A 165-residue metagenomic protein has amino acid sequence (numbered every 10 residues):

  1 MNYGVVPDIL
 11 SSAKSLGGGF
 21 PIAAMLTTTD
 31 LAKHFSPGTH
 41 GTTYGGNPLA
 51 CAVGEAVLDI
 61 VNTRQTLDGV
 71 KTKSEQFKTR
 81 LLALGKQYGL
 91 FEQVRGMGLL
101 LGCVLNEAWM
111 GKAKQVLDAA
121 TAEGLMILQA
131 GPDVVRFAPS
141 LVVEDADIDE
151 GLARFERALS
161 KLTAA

Functional and structural regions predicted by a protein language model:
M1-A165: Conserved N-terminal phosphate-binding loop of PLP-dependent enzymes in the Aspartate aminotransferase
